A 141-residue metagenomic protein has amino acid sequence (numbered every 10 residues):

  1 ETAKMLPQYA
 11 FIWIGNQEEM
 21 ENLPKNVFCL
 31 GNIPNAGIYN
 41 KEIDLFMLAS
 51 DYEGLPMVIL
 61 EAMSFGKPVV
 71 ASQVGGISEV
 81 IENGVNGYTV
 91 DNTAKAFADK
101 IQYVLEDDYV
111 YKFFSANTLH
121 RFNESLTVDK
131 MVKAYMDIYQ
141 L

Functional and structural regions predicted by a protein language model:
Y9-N22: Glycosyltransferase donor-sugar binding loop
N22, M57-L60, V74-G84, Y88-T89: Short acidic/histidine- and often glycine-rich active-site loop of Leloir-type glycosyltransferases that engages
N32, D51: Aromatic "clamp/platform" in nucleotide-sugar-dependent glycosyltransferases that forms part of the donor/acceptor
P34-I43, S64, E82: Short acidic alpha-helix that forms the nucleotide-activated donor recognition element in Leloir-type transferases
P68-A71: Short hydrophobic beta-strand element within catalytic cores of glycosyltransferases and related nucleotide-activated
N83-G84, Y88-K95, Y103-Y109: Conserved acidic donor-binding segment of nucleotide-sugar-dependent glycosyltransferases
N92, Y109-Q140: A charged, aromatic-enriched C-terminal amphipathic alpha-helix characteristic of glycosyltransferases across folds
